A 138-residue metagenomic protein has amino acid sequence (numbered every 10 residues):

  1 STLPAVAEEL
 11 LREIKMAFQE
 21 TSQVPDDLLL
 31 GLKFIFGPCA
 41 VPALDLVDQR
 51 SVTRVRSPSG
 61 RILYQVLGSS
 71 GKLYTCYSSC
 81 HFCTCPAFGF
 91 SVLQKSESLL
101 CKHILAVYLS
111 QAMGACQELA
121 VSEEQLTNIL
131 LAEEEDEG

Functional and structural regions predicted by a protein language model:
S1-G138: Long, low-complexity, compositionally biased intrinsically disordered regions
